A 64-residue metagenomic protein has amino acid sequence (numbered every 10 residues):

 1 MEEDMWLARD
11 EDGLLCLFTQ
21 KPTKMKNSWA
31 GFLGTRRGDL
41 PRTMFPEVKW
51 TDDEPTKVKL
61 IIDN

Functional and structural regions predicted by a protein language model:
A8-P22: Short, flexible beta-strand-to-coil junctions
M25-N64: Low-complexity intrinsically disordered segments
